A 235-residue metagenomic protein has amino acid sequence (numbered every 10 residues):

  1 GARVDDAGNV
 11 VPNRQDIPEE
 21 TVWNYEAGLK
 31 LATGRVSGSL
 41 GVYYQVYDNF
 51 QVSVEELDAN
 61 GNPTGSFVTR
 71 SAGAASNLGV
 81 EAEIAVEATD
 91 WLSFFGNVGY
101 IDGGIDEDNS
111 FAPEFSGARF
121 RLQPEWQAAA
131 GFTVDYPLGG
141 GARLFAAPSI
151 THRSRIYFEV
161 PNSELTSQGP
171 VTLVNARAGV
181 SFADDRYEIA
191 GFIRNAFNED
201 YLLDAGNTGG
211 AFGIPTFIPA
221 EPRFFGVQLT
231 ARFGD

Functional and structural regions predicted by a protein language model:
G1-Q15, V52-R70, I105-R121, F158-N162 (+1 more regions): Solvent-exposed loop segments that connect transmembrane elements
G1-R3, E19, R35-S37, V46-V52 (+6 more regions): Gram-negative outer-membrane beta-barrel proteins
G8, D16-L78, G99, I105-D106 (+1 more regions): Membrane-embedded beta-barrel scaffold of Gram-negative outer-membrane proteins
T21-Y25, A32-G34, S76-L78, A118 (+3 more regions): Residues that define the transmembrane beta-barrel architecture of outer-membrane proteins
A27, S39-V42, A178, R186 (+1 more regions): Gram-negative outer-membrane beta-barrel domains
G34-V36, D90-L92, W126, G140-L144 (+3 more regions): Outer-envelope beta-barrel architecture signal
Y44-V46, T64, V68-V160, Q228-R232: Gram-negative outer-membrane beta-barrel transporters
D48, T89, F94, T151-E159 (+1 more regions): C-terminal beta-signal and adjacent terminal beta-strands/loops of Gram-negative outer-membrane beta-barrel proteins
